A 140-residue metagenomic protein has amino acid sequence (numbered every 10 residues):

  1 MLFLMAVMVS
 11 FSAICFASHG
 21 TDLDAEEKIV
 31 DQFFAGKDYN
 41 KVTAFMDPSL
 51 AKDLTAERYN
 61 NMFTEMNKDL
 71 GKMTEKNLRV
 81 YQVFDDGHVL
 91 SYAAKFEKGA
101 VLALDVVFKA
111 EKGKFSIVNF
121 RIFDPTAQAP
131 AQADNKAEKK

Functional and structural regions predicted by a protein language model:
L2-S12: Bacterial N-terminal signal peptides
A6, D31, P48: Generic anion/oxyanion-binding catalytic loop in active/binding sites
V9, F16, Q132-D134: Compositionally biased non-globular segments, especially hydrophobic aliphatic-rich helices of signal peptides
S12-A35: Short, low-complexity N-terminal intrinsically disordered segments enriched in polar/charged residues
D24, N40-G87: Short solvent-exposed beta->alpha transition segments
D31, G36-N40, E57, Q82 (+2 more regions): Bimodal feature
Y81-K140: Exposed beta-sheet edge and beta->alpha loop/turn motif
